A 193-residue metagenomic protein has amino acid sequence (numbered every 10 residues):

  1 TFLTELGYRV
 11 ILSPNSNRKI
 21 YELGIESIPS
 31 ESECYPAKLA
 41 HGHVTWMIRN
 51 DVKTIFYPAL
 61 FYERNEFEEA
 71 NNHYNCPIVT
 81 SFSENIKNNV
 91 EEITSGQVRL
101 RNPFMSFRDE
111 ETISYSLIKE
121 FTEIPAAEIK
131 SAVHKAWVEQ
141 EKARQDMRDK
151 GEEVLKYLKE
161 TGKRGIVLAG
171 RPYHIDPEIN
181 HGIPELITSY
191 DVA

Functional and structural regions predicted by a protein language model:
T1-A193: An N-terminal assembly and electron-transfer interface module characteristic of large anaerobic redox and radical
